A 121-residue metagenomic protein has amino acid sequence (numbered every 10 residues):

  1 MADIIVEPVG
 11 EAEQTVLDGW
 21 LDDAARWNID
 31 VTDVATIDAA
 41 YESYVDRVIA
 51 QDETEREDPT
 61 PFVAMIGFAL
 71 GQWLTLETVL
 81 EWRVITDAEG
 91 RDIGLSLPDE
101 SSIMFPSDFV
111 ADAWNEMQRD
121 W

Functional and structural regions predicted by a protein language model:
M1-P61: N-terminal low-complexity, intrinsically disordered segments
V9-G10, V63, Q72, M104: Alpha-helical interaction segments
E11-E13, W20, I66, T75 (+2 more regions): Intrinsically disordered, low-complexity regions enriched in Ser/Pro/Gly/Gln/His and often acidic
R56-D99: Amphipathic, interaction-prone secondary-structure segments
S96-W121: A recognition module on extended beta-rich or small alphabeta surfaces enriched in W/G with H and D/E
